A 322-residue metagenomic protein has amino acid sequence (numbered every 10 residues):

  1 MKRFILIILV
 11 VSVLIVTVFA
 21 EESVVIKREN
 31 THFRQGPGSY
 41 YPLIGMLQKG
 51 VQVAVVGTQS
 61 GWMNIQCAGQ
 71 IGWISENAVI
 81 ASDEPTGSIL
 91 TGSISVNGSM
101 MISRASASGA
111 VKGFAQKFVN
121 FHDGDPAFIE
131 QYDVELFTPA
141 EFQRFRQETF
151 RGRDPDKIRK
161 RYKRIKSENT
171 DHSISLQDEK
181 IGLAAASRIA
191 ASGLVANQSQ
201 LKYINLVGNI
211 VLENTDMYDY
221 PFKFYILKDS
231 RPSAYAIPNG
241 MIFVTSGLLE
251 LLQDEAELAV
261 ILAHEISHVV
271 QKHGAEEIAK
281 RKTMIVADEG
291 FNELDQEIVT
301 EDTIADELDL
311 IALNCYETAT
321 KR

Functional and structural regions predicted by a protein language model:
F4-L14: Sec-dependent N-terminal signal peptides
I15-A20: Sec/Tat signal peptide C-region and signal peptidase I cleavage site
I26-G61, N77, S95-Q131: Beta-loop motif signature
P37, V51, G57-S60, Q66-Q70 (+4 more regions): A mature extracytoplasmic/lumenal domain signature
L43-E76, T138-R153: SH3/SH3-like beta-barrel superfamily modules
G61-S103, N214, Y218-P221, D229-P232: Mid-chain, structured segments of secreted extracytoplasmic proteins
N97, M101-R322: A Zn2+-metalloprotease active-site environment signal
